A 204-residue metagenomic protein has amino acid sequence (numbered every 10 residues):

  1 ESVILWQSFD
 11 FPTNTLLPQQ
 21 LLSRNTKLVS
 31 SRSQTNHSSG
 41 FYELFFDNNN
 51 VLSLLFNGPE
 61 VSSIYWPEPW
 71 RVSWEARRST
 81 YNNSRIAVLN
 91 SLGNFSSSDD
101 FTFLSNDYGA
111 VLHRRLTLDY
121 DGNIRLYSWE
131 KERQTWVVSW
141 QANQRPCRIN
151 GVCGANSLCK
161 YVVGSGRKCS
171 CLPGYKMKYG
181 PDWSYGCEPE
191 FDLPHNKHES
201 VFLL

Functional and structural regions predicted by a protein language model:
E1-L204: Beta-rich ligand-binding surfaces for carbohydrates and other polyanions
